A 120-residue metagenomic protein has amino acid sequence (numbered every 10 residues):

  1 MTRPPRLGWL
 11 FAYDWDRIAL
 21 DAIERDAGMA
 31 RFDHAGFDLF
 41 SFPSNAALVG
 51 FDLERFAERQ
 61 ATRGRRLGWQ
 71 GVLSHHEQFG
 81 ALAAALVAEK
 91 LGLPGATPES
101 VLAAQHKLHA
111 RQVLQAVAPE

Functional and structural regions predicted by a protein language model:
M1-S100: ATP-binding N-terminal substructure of ATP-dependent carboxylate-amine bond-forming enzymes
A104-E120: Active-site nucleotide/adenylate-binding loops and adjacent lid/helix of ATP-dependent enzymes
